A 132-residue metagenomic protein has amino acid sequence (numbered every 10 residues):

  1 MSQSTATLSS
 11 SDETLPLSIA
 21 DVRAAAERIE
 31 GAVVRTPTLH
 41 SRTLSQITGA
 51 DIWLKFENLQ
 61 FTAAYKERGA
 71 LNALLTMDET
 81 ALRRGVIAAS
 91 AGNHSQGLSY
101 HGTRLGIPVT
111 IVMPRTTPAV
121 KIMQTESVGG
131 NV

Functional and structural regions predicted by a protein language model:
M1-V132: PLP-dependent amino-acid enzyme catalytic core
